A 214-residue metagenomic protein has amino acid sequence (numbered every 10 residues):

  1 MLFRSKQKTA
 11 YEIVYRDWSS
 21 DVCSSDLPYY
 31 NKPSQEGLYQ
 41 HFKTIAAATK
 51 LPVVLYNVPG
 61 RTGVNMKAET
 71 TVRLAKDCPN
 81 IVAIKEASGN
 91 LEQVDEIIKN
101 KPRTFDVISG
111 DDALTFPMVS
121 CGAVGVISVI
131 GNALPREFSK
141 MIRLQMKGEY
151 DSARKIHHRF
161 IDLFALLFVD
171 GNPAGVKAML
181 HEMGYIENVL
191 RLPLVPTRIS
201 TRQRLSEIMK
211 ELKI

Functional and structural regions predicted by a protein language model:
M1-C23: Single conserved hydrophobic/aromatic residue that forms the stacking wall/gate of nucleotide- or nucleobase-binding
R4-S5, T104-V107, H181: Helix-coil boundary/capping segments in enzymes
C23-L27, P52-N57: Short beta-strands and strand-loop turn motifs
S25-G37: Glycine-rich, proline-tolerant flexible connector loops at the mouths of alpha/beta enzymes
G37-F42, K67-T71, F116, V176: Short, acidic/polar
Y39-L55: Alpha-helix-loop-beta-strand connector modules within alpha/beta enzyme cores
A47-A48, R61-F164: Catalytic alpha/beta core domains of metabolic enzymes, predominantly
A123, I127-I214: C-terminal alpha-helical cap/extension of soluble enzyme domains
